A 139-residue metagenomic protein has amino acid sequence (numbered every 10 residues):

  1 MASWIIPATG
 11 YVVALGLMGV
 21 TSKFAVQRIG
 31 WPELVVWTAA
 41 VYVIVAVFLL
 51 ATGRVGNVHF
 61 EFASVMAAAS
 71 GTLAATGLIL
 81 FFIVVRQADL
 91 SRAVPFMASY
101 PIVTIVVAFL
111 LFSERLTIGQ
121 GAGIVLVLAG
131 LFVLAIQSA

Functional and structural regions predicted by a protein language model:
M1-V13, S22-W31, A40-A68, L78-Q87 (+2 more regions): Membrane-interface interhelical linkers
G10, W37, F96-S99, G119-A122: Hydrophobic core positions of alpha-helical segments in small-molecule transporters and transporter systems
V12, G16, V20, V47 (+5 more regions): Hydrophobic/small/kink-forming positions within alpha-helical transmembrane segments of polytopic membrane proteins
W31-W37, A93: Juxtamembrane helix-start motifs in multi-pass secondary transporters
T38-Y42, Y100, L126: Transmembrane alpha-helical core residues of multi-pass small-molecule transporters, especially secondary transporters
F62-A63, R92-F96: Non-cytosolic membrane-interface motifs at loop->transmembrane helix junctions
P101-G121: C-terminal transmembrane-helix exit sites in multi-pass transporters
G119-I136: Hydrophobic transmembrane alpha-helices of multi-pass small-molecule transport proteins
